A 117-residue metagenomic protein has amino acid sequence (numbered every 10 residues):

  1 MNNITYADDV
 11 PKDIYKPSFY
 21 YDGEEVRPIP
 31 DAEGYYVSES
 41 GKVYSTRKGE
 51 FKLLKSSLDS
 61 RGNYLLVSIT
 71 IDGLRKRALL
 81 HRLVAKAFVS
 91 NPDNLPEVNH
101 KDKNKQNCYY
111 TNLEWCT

Functional and structural regions predicted by a protein language model:
N2-T117: Conserved recognition-core residues within compact binding domains
